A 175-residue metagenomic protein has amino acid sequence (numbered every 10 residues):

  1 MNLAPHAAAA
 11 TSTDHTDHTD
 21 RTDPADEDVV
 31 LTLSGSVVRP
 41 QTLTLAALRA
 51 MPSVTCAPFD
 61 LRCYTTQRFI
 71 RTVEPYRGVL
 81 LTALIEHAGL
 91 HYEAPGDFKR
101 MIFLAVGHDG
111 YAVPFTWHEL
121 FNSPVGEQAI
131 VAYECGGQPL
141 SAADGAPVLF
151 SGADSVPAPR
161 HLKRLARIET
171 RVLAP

Functional and structural regions predicted by a protein language model:
M1-P175: N-terminal intrinsically disordered, low-complexity segments enriched in P/E/S/T
